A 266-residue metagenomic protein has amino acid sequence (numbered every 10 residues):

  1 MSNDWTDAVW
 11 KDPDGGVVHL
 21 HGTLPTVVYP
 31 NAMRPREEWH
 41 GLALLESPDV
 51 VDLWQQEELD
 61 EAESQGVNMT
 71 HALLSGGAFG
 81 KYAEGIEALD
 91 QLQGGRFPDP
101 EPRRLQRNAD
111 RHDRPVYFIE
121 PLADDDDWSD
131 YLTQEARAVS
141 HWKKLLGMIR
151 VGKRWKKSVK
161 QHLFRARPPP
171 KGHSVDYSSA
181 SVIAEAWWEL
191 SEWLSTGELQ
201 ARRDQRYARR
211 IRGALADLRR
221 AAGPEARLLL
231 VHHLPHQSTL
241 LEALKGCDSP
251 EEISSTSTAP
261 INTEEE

Functional and structural regions predicted by a protein language model:
M1-E266: Compositional signal for N-terminal targeting/processing segments
